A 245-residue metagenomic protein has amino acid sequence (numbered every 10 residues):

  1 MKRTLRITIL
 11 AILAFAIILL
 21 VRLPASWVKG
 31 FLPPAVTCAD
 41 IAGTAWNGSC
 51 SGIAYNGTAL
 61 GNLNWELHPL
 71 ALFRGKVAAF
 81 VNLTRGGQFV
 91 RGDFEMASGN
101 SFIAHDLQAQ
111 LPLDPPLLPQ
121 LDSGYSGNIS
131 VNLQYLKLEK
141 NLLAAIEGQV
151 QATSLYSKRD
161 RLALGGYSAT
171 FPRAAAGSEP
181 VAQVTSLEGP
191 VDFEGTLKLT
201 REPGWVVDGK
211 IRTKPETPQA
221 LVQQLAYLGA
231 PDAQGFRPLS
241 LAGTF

Functional and structural regions predicted by a protein language model:
K2-L10, K29-F31, R159-L162, G166-F245: Extended terminal
R3-L23: Hydrophobic membrane-insertion alpha-helices, especially the h-region of bacterial N-terminal signal peptides
R6, A71-F73, A145: Low-complexity, acidic/polar, glycine-enriched regions of mature
P24-T44: Alpha-helical transmembrane signal-anchor/signal-peptide segments
T37-S123, N128-L136: N-terminal beta-strand/beta-hairpin edge segment
A79, I146-G148, V207: Transmembrane beta-strands of outer-membrane beta-barrel proteins
R85, S98, A152-Y156, E188 (+1 more regions): Transmembrane beta-strands of outer-membrane beta-barrel pores
Q110-D192: Soluble extracytoplasmic domains of inner/organellar membrane proteins
